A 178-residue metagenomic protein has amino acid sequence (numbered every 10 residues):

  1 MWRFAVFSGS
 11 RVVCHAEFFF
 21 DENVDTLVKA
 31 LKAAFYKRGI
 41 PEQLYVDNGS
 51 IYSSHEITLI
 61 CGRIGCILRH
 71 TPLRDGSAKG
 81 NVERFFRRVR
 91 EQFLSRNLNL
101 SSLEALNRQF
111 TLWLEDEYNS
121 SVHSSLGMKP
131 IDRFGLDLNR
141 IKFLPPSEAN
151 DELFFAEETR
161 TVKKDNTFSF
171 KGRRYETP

Functional and structural regions predicted by a protein language model:
M1-R3, G9-L112: RNase H-like DDE/DDD metal-dependent nuclease/strand-transfer catalytic core used by mobile genetic elements
F110-E115, S121: Conserved anion/nucleotide-ligand pocket segment
Y118-P178: C-terminal, beta-rich DNA-binding module of retroviral/retroelements integrases
